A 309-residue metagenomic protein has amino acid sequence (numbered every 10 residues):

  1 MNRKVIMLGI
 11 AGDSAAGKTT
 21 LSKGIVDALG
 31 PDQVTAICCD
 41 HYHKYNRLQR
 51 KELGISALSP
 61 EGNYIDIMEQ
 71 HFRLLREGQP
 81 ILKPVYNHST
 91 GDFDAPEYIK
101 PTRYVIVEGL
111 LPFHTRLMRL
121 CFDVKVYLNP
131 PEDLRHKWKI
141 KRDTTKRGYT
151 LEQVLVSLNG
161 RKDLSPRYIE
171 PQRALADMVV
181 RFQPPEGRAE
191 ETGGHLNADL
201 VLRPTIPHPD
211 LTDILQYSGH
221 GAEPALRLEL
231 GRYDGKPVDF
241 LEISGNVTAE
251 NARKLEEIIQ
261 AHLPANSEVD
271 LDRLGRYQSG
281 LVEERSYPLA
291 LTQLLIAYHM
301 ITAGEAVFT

Functional and structural regions predicted by a protein language model:
M1-V5: Phosphate-binding P-loop
M7-G9: Short hydrophobic/aromatic beta-strand immediately N-terminal to the Walker A/P-loop
S14: The conserved Walker
K18: Conserved lysine of the Walker
L21, I25: Hydrophobic positions on the alpha1 helix immediately C-terminal to the Walker A/P-loop
D32-C38, K44-G91, Y104: Conserved nucleotide-sensing/catalytic segment adjacent to the nucleotide-binding pocket in NTP-handling enzymes
P96-T144: ATP-dependent NMP and nucleoside kinases share a basic, alpha-helical "lid"
R142-T309: C-terminal accessory "lid"/substrate-recognition subdomains
